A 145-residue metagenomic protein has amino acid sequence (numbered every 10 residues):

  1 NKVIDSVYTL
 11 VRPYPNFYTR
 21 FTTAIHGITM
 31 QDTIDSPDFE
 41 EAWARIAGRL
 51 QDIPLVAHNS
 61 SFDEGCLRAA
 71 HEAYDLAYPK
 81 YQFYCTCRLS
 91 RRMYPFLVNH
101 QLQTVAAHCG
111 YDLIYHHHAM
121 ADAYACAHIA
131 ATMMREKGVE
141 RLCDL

Functional and structural regions predicted by a protein language model:
N1-K80, P95-L113, H117: Conserved non-catalytic scaffold segment of RNase H-like nuclease domains
I4, Q82-C85, C143-L145: Beta-strand segments within the central parallel beta-sheet cores of soluble alpha/beta enzyme folds
L67, L89, C126-A130: Buried hydrophobic packing segments
A77-S90: Conserved beta-strand -> loop -> alpha-helix junction used to position metal-binding or nucleic-acid-contacting
H108, A127-L145: Acidic two-metal-ion nuclease catalytic site recognized across multiple nuclease folds, prominently DnaQ/RNase D-T
D122: Conserved catalytic/binding loops enriched for acidic/polar residues
